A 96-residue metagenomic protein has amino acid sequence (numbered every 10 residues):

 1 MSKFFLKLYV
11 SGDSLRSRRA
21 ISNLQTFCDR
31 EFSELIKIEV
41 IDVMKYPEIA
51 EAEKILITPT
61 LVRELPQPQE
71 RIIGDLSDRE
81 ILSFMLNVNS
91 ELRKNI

Functional and structural regions predicted by a protein language model:
M1-F32: Local sequence-structure signature of Cys/Sec-based thiol-disulfide redox active-site neighborhoods
F4, R30, I38, I49 (+1 more regions): Domain-scale activation on soluble regions of proteins
F32-E34, P66: Short, structurally constrained coil/turn elements that cap an alpha-helix or connect an alpha-helix to the following
E39-I57, F84: Thioredoxin-like thiol-disulfide oxidoreductase module
L56-P59, S77: Short, hinge-like loop/turn segments at secondary-structure boundaries
P59-E70: A short, hydrophobic beta-strand/beta-hairpin element that forms part of a small beta-sheet core
L76-I96: Ser/Thr/Gly-rich flexible loops in soluble cytosolic domains mediating phosphotransfer, phosphorylation
